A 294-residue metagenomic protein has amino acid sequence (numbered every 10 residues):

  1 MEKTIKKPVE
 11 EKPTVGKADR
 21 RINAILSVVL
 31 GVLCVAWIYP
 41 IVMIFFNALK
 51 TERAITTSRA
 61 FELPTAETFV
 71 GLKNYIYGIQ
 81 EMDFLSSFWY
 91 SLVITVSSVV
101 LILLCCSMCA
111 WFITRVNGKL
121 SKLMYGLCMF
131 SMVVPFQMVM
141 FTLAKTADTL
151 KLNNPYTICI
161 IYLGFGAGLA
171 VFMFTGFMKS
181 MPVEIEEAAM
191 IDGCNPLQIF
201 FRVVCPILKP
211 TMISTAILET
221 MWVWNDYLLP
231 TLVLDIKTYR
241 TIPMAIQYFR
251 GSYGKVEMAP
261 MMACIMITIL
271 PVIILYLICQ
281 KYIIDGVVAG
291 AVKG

Functional and structural regions predicted by a protein language model:
M1-K17: Short, Lys/Arg-rich, polar N-terminal cytosolic tail immediately upstream of the first transmembrane signal-anchor
T14-G294: A structural signal for multi-pass alpha-helical bundles of membrane permease subunits that mediate small-molecule
